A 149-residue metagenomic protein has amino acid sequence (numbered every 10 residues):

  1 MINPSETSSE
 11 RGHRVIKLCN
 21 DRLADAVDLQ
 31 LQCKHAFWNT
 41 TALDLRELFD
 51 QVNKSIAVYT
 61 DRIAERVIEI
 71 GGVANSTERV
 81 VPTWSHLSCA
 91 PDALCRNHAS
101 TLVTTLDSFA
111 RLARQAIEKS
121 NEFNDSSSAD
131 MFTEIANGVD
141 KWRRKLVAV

Functional and structural regions predicted by a protein language model:
M1-R22, C95-L102: Disorder-to-helix initiation segments
I2-E10, E47-L48, A74-P91, S128-G138: Charge-rich, acidic-biased intrinsically disordered regions
T7-G12, L29-Q51, L112, A116-S127: Helix-loop segments that flank and shape redox-cofactor active sites
V15-L29, V52, L102-F109, I135: Amphipathic alpha-helix face/heptad-repeat signature
L23, Q30, F37, T60 (+5 more regions): A structural signal for well-ordered alpha-helices, especially hydrophobic packing surfaces of coiled-coils
F37, A74, E78-P82, V103 (+2 more regions): Long, contiguous binding/interaction regions
T41-V80: Conserved alpha-helical segments that form or flank metal/cofactor-binding pockets of metalloenzymes
D61, E65, P82-E134: Acidic/histidine-rich alpha-helical segments that form the ligand environment of transition-metal centers
